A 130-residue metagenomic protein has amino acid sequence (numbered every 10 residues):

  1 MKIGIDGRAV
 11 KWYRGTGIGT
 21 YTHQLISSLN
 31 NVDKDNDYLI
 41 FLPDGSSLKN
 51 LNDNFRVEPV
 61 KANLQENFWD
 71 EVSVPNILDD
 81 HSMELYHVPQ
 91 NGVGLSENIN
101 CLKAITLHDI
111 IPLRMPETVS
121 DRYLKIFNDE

Functional and structural regions predicted by a protein language model:
M1-E130: Carbohydrate transferase catalytic cores enriched for Leloir-type hexosyltransferases
